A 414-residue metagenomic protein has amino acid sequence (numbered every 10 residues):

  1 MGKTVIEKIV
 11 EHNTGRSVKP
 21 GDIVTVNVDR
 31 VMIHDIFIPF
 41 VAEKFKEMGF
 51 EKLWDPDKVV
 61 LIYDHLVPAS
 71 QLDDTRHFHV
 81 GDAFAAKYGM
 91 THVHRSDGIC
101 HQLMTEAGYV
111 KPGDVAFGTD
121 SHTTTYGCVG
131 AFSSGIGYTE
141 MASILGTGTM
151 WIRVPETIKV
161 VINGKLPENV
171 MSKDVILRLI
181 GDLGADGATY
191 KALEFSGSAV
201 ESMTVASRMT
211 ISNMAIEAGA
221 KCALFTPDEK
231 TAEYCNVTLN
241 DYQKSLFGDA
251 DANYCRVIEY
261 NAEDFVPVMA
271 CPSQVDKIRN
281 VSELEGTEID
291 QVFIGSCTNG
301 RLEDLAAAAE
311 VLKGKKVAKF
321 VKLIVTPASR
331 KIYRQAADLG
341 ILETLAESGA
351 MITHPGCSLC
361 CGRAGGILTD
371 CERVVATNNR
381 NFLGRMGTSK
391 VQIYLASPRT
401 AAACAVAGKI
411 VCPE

Functional and structural regions predicted by a protein language model:
M1-E414: Fe-S-dependent hydro-lyases/dehydratases of central metabolism
